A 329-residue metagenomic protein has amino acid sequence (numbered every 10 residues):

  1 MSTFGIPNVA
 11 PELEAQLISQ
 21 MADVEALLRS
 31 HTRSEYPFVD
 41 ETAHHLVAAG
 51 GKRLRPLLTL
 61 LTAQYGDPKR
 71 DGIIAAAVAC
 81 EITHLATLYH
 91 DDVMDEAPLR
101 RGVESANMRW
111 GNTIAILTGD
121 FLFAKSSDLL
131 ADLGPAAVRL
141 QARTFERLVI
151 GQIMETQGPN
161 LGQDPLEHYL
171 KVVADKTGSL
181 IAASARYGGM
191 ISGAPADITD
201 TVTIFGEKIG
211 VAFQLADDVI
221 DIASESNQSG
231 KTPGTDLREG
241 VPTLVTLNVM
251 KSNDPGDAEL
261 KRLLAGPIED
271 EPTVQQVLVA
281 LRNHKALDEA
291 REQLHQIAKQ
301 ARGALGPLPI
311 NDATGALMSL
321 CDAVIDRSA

Functional and structural regions predicted by a protein language model:
M1-A329: All-alpha prenyltransferase/terpene-synthase fold signal
